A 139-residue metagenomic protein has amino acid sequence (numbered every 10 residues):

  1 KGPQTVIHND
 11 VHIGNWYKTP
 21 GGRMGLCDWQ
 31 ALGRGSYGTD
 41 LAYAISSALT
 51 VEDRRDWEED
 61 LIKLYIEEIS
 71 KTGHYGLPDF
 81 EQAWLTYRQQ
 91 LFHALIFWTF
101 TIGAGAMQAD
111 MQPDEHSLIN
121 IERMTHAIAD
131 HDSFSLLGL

Functional and structural regions predicted by a protein language model:
K1-H8, S117, T125-A127, S133: ATP-dependent phospho-/nucleotidyl transfer catalytic cores
K1-Y37: Active-site acidic catalytic loop and adjacent metal/ATP-binding pocket of ATP-dependent phosphoryl transfer enzymes
A31-H74, L91-H116: Active-site activation/catalytic loop segments of kinase-like enzymes and analogous catalytic loops in related
Y75-W84: Short, glycine/acidic-rich hinge or "gate" loops at secondary-structure transitions that mediate conformational
G103-Q108, I119-D130: Short secondary-structure transition/capping segments
D132-L139: C-terminal helix/juxtamembrane-tail motif
